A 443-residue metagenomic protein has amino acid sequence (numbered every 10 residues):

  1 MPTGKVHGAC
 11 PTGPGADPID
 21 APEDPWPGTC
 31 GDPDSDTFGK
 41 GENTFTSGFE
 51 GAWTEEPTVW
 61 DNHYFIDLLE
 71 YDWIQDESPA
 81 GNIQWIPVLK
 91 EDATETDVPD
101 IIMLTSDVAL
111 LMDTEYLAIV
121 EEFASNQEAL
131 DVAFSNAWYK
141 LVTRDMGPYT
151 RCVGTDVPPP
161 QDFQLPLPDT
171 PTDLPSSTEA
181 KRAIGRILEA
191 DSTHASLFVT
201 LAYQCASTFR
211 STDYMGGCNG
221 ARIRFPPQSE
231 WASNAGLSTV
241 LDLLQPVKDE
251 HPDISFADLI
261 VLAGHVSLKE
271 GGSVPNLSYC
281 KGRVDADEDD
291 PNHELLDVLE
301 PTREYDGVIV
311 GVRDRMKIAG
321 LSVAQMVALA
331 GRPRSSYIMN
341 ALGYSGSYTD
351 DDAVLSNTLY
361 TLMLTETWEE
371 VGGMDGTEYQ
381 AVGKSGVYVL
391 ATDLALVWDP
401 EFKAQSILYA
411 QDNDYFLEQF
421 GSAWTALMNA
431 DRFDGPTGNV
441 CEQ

Functional and structural regions predicted by a protein language model:
M1-Q443: Long, well-ordered alpha/beta core segments of mature domains
